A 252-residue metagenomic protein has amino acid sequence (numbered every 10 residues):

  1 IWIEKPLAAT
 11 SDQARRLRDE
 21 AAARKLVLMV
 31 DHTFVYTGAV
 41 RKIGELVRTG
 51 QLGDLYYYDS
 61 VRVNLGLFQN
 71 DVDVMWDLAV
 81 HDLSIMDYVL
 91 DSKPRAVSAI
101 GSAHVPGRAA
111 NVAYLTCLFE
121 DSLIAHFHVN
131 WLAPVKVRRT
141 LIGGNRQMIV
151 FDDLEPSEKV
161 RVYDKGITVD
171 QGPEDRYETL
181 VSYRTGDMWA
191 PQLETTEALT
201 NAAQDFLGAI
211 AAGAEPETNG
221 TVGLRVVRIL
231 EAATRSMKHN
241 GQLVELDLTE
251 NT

Functional and structural regions predicted by a protein language model:
E4-P6: Short helix/strand-capping hinge loops at secondary-structure junctions that flank key functional elements
A8-N70: A contiguous active-site-proximal alpha/beta segment in oxidoreductase catalytic domains
A14, T37-V40, D82-L83, L199-Q204 (+1 more regions): A general structural signal for well-ordered alpha-helical segments in protein cores
K25, G50, S122, G213 (+1 more regions): Glycine-centered short loops/turns at secondary-structure junctions
T33, R146-T218, Q242-L246, T252: C-terminal glycine/acidic-rich active-site capping loop/insertion
K42, A202-A212, I229-S236: Solvent-exposed, amphipathic alpha-helical segments
L65-V135, R139-L141, E155, T221: Rossmann-like dinucleotide-binding domain that binds NAD(P)(H)
